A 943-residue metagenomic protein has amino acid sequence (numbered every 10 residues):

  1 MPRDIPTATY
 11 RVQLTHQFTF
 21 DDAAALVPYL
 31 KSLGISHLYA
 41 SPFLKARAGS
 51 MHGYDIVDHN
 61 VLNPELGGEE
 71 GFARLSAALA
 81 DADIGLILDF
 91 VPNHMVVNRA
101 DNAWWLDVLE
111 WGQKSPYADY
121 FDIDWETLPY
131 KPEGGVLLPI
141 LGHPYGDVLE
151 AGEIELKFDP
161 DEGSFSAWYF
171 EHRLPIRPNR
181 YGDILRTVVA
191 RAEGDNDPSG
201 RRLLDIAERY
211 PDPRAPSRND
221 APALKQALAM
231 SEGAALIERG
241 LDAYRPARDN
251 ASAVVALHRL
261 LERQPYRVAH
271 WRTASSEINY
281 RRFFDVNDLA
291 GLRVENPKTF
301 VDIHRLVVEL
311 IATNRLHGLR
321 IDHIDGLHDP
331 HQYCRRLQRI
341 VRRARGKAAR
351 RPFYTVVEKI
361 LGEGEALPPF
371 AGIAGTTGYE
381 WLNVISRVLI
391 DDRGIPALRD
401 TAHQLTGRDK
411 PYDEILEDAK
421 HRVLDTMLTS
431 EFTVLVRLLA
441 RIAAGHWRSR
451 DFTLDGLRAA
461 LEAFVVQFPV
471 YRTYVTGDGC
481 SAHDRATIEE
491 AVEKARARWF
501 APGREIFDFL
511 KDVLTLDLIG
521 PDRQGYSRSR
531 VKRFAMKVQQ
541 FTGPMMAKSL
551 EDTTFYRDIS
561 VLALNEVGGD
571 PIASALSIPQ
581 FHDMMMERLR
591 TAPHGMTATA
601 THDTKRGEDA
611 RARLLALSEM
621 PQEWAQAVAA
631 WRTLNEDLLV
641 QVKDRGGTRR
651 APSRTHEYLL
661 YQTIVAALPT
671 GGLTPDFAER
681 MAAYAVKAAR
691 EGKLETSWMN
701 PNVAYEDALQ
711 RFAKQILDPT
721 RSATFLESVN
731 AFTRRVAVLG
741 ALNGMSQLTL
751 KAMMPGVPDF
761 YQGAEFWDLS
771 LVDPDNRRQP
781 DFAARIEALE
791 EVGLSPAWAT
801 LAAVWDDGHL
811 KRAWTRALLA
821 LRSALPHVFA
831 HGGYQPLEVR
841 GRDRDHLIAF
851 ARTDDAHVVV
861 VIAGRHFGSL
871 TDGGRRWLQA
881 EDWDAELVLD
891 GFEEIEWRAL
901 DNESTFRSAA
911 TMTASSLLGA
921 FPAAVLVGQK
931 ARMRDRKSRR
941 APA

Functional and structural regions predicted by a protein language model:
M1-A48, N60, E65, A73 (+12 more regions): Carbohydrate-interacting/catalytic domains
P28, I84, P116, Y120 (+3 more regions): Activation on extended, non-transmembrane soluble regions of large proteins
S50-N63, D101, W105: Surface-exposed, active-site-proximal loop segments in enzymatic domains
L75-I123: Hydrophobic or amphipathic alpha-helical targeting/insertion segments
G85, G318, Y354: Hydrophobic "anchor" residues on beta-strands that sit immediately upstream of conserved functional sites
N93, I321-L327, A803-V804: Conserved short loop/turn motifs at secondary-structure junctions
V96-V97, D107, H403-T406, R437: Alpha-helical transmembrane segments and their helix-helix packing motifs
